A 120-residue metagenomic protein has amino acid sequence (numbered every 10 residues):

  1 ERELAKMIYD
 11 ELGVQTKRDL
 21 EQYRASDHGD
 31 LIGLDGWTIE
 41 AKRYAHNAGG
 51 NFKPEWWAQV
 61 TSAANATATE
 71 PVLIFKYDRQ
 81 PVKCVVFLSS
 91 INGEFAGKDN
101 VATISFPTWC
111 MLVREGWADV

Functional and structural regions predicted by a protein language model:
E1-V120: Catalytic phosphate/metal-binding cores of nucleic-acid and nucleotide-processing enzymes, i.e., regions that mediate
